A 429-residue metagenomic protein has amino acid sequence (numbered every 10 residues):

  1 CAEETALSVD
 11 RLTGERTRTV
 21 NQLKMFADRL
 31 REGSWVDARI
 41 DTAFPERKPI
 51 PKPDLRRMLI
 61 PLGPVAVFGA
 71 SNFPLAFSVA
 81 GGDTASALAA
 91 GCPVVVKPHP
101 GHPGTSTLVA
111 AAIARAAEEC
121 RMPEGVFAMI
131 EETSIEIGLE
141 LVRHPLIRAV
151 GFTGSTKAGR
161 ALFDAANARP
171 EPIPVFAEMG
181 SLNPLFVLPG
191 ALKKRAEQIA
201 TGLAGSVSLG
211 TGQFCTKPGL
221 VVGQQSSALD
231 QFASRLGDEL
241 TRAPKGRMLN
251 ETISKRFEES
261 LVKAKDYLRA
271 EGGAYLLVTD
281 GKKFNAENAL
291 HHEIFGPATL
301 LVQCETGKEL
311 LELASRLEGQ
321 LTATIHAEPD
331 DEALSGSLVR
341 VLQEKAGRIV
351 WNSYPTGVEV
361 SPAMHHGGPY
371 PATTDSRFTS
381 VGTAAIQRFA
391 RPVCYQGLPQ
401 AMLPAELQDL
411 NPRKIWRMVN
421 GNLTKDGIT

Functional and structural regions predicted by a protein language model:
C1-P53: N-terminal Rossmann-like NAD(P)+-binding subdomain of aldehyde/semialdehyde dehydrogenases
E4-S8, G101-H102, I130-E131, I147 (+3 more regions): Conserved short loop/turn motifs at secondary-structure junctions
D10-N21, T107, E131, I135 (+2 more regions): An alpha-helix initiation/capping motif
S34-A200, A204, S226-L229, I428: Rossmann-like NAD(P) dinucleotide-binding subdomain of oxidoreductase/dehydrogenase enzymes
G91, F176-M179, G246-K255, A327-D330 (+1 more regions): A generic structural motif
A112-A116, K157-N285, E312: ALDH superfamily catalytic-core signature
R121, I147, V221-V222, Q231-R242 (+1 more regions): Conserved C-terminal structural/oligomerization subdomain of aldehyde/semialdehyde dehydrogenase
E132-E140, S254-Y267, V358-A363: Short, conserved secondary-structure transition motifs
